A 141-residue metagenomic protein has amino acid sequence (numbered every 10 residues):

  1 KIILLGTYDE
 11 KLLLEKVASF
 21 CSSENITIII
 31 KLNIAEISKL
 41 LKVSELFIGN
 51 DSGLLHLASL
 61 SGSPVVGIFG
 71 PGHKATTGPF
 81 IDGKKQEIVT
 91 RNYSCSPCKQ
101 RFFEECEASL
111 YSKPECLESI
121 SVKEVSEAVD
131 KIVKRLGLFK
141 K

Functional and structural regions predicted by a protein language model:
K1-K74: Donor-binding and catalytic core of enzymes assembling or modifying cell-surface/extracellular glycoconjugates
F20, T27-I28, S59-L138: Nucleotide-sugar donor-binding patch of glycosyltransferase catalytic domains
